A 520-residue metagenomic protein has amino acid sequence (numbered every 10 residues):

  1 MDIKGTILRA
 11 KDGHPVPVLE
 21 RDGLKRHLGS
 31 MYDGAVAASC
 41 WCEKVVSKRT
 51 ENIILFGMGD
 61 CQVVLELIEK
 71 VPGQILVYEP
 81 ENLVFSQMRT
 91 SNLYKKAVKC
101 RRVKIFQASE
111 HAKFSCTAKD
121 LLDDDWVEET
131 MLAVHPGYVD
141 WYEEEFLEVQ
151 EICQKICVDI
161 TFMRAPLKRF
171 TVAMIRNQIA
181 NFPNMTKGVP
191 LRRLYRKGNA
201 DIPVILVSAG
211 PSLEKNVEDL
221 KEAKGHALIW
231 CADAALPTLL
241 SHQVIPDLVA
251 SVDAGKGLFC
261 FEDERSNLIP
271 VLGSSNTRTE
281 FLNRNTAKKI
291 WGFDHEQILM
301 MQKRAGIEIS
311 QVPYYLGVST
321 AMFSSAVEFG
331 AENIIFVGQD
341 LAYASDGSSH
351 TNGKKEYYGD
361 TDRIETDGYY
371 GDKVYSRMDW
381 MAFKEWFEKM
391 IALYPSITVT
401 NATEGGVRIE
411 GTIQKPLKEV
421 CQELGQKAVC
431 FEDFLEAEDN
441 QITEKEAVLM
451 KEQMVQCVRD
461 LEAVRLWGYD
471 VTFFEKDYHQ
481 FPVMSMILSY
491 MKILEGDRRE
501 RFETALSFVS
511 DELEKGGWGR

Functional and structural regions predicted by a protein language model:
M1-N52, D60-E66, M174-R192: Class I S-adenosylmethionine
E51-A108: SAM cofactor-binding core of SAM-dependent methyltransferases, primarily the Rossmann-like beta-alpha-beta module
G73-N82, A227-A235, D247-G255, L268-N276 (+1 more regions): Short internal beta-strands
F85-L167, L240-A331, M484-R520: Acidic/Gly/His-enriched mid-domain segments of enzyme catalytic cores or analogous surface patches that mediate
Y94-R101, A250-G255, D263-N267, H350-E365 (+1 more regions): Acidic, Ser/Thr-rich peripheral helices and adjacent loops at domain boundaries
E145-I202, L213: Aromatic- and Gly/Pro-rich donor/ligand-binding loops that form nucleotide- or phosphate-bearing donor binding pockets
L316, D360-V407: Polyanion-binding loop/helix "lid" in catalytic or ligand-binding cores
L393-R520: Long, compositionally biased charged/polar accessory segments in the mid-to-C-terminal portions of proteins
